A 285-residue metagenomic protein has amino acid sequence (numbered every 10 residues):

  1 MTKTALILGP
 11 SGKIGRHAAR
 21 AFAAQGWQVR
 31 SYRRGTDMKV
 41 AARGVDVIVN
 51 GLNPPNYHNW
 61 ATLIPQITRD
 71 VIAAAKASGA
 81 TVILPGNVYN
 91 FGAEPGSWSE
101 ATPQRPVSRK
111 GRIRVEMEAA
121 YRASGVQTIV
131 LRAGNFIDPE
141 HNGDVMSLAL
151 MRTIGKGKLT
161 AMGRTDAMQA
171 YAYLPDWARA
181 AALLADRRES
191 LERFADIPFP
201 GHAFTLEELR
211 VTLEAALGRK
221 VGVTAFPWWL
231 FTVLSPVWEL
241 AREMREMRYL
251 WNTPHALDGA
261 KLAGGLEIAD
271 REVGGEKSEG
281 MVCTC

Functional and structural regions predicted by a protein language model:
T2, L8-A24, A180-M244, G259 (+1 more regions): Mid/C-terminal beta-alpha module of Rossmann-like enzyme folds, strongest in SDR-family dehydrogenases/epimerases
L6, R30: Conserved beta-strand positions in the Rossmann-like core of class I SAM-dependent methyltransferases
L8, G51, L84-N87, L131-A133: SDR active-site strand-loop-helix element
H17, A21, S31-T81, N90-G92 (+1 more regions): NAD(P)H-binding glycine-rich loop region in Rossmannoid oxidoreductase-like domains and their noncatalytic homologs
A18, A93-S97, A101-H202: Oxidoreductase cofactor-interface core, primarily capturing Rossmann-like NAD(P)-dependent enzymes
Q25, A77-S78, S124: Helix C-cap/helix->beta junction micro-motif
P55, N87-N90, G134-I137: Active-site segment of SDR-like NAD(P)-dependent oxidoreductases
A149-A170, K220-H255: Alpha-helical membrane-targeting segments
